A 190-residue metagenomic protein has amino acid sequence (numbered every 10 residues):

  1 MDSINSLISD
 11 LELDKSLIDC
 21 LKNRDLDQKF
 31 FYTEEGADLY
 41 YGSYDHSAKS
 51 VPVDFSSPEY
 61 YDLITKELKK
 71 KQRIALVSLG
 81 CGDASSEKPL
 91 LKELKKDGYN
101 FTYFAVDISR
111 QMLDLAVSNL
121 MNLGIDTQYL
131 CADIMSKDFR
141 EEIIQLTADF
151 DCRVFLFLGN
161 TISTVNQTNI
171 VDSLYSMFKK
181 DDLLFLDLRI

Functional and structural regions predicted by a protein language model:
M1-V77, A84-L130, K137-D138, I143-D151: Rossmann-like AdoMet
G82, D133-M135, I190: Short, solvent-exposed coil/turn elements at secondary-structure transition points
G82-A84, T161: Gly/Ser/Thr-rich beta-alpha loop segments that engage phosphate groups in nucleotides
V106-I108, N160, R189: Cofactor-binding loop segments of dinucleotide-utilizing enzymes, especially the Rossmann-like FAD- and NAD(P)+-binding
L146-A148, Y175-F178: A general structural signal for short secondary-structure junctions and capping/turn motifs
L156-F157: A conserved beta-strand element that flanks and buttresses the S-adenosyl-L-methionine
I162-S176: A short, conserved alpha-helix within the catalytic core of class I
F178-I190: Conserved beta-strand signature within the Rossmann-like core of class I S-adenosyl-L-methionine
